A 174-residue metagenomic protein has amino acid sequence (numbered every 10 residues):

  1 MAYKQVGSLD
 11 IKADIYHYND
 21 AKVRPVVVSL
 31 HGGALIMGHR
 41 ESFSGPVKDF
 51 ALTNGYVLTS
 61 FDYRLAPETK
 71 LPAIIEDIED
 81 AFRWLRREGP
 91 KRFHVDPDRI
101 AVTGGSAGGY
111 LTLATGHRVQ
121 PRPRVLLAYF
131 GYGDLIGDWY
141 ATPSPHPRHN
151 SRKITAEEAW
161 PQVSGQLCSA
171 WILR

Functional and structural regions predicted by a protein language model:
M1-K22, I75: N-terminal cap/lid segment of alpha/beta-hydrolase-fold proteins
V23-A34: Short beta-strand element of the alpha/beta-hydrolase
G33, V57, D62-A66, Y132: Short beta-to-alpha linker loops that shape the active-site pocket of alpha/beta-hydrolase fold enzymes
A34-S42, L58, W84: Serine-hydrolase catalytic-loop signature spanning alpha/beta hydrolases and amidase-signature enzymes
M37-V47, E68, P72: The serine-hydrolase catalytic nucleophile loop
E41-T59: Short amphipathic alpha-helix adjacent to the substrate-entry channel of hydrolases
D80-A156: Primarily recognizes the serine-hydrolase "nucleophile elbow" in alpha/beta-hydrolase and SGNH/GDSL folds
A159-R174: Alpha/beta-hydrolase
